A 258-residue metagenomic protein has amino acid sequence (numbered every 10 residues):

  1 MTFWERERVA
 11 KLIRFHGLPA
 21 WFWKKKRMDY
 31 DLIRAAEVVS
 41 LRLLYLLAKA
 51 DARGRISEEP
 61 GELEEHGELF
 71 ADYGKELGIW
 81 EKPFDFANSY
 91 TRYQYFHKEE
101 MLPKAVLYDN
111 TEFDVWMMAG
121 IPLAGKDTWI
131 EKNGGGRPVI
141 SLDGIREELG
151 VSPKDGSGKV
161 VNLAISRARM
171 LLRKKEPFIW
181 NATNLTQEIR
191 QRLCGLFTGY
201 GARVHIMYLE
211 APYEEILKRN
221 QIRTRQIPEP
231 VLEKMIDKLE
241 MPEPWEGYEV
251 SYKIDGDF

Functional and structural regions predicted by a protein language model:
M1-E68: Divalent metal-dependent catalytic cores for phosphoryl transfer on phosphate-bearing substrates
K75-N110: N-terminal pre-Walker A segment at the start of P-loop NTPase domains
V106, N110-W116, K174-E176: Pre-Walker A (Motif I) flank of P-loop NTPase domains
W116-A119, A124, G136, Y213-F258: Conserved GTP-binding G-domain of TRAFAC-class P-loop NTPases and closely related GTPase folds
D127-F178, Y213-L217: Conserved substrate/cofactor phosphate-moiety recognition/catalytic segment in nucleotide-dependent phosphotransferases
F178-A182, I206: Short catalytic-loop micro-motif centered on adjacent basic/acidic residues
N181-R190: Acidic, metal-coordinating catalytic cores used for nucleic-acid/nucleotide bond scission and strand-transfer chemistry
Y200-R219: Conserved phosphate-donor/acceptor-positioning beta-strand/loop module used by diverse small-molecule
